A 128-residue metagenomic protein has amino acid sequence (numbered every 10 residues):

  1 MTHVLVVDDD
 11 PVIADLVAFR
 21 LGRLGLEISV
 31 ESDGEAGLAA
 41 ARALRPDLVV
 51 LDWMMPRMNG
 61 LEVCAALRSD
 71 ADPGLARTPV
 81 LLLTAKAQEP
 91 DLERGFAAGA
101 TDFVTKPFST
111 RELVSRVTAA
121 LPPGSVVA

Functional and structural regions predicted by a protein language model:
D15-R23: Charged docking surfaces used in two-component/phosphorelay signaling
G25-S32, A40: Short hydrophobic/Thr-rich beta-strand motif most characteristic of the beta2 strand and flanking loop of CheY-like
S32-A36, N59-A65: Acidic catalytic/metal-coordinating carboxylates
L44-V50: Active-site beta3 strand of CheY-like receiver
M55: Receiver (REC) domain active-site loop signature in two-component systems and cognate sites in sensor histidine kinases
E62, A76, A87-D102, S115: Alpha4 helix (beta4-alpha4-beta5 surface) of REC/receiver domains from two-component response regulators
F108-T118: C-terminal output helix
